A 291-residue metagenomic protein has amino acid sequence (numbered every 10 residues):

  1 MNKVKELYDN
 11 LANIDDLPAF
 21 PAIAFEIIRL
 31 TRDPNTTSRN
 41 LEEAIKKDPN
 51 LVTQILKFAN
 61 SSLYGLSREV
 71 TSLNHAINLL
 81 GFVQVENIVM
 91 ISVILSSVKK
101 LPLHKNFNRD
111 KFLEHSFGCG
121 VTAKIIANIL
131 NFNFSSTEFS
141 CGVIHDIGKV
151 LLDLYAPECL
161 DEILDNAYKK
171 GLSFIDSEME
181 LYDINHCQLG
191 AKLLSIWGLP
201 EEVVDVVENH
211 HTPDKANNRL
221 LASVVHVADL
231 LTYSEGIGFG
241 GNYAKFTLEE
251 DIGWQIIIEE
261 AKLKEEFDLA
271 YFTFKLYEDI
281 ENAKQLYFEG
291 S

Functional and structural regions predicted by a protein language model:
M1-D251, G290-S291: Conserved alpha-helical "signature site" that marks functionally important helical segments or helix/loop junctions
M1-D9, D251-S291: Terminal helices and disordered tails flanking the catalytic cores of nucleotide-processing hydrolases
